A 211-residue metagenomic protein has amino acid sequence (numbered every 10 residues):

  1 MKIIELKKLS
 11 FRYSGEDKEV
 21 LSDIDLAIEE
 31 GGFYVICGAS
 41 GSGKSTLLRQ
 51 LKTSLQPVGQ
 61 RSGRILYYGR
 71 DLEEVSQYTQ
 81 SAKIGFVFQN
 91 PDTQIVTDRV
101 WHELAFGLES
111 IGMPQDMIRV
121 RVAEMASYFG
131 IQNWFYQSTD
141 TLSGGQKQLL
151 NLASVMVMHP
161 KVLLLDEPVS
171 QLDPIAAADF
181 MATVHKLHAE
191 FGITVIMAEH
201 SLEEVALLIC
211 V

Functional and structural regions predicted by a protein language model:
Q60-D71: Conserved ABC transporter NBD signature motif
D71-G85: ABC ATPase NBD coupling module
D116-W134: Conserved ABC ATPase "signature" region
S138-L142: Conserved ABC ATPase signature
H159: Conserved catalytic motifs of ABC-family nucleotide-binding domains
L163-D166: Catalytic Walker B motif of ABC-type/P-loop ATPase nucleotide-binding domains
E199-H200: H-loop/switch region of ABC-family ATPase nucleotide-binding domains
